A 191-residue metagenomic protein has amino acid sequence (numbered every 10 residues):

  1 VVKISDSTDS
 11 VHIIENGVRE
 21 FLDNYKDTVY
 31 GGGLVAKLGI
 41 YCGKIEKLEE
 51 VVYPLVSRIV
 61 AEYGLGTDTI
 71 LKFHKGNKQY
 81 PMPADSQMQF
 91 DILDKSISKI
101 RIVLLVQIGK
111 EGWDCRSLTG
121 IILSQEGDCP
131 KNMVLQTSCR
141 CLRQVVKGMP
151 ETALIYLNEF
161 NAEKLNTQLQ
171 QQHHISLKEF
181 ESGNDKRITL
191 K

Functional and structural regions predicted by a protein language model:
S5-D114, D128: Conserved C-terminal RecA-like helicase domain
D68-T69, L177-E179: Short secondary-structure junctions
G76-L177: Conserved RecA-like P-loop NTPase helicase motor core
G183: Residues forming the flavin
K186-K191: The feature captures the C-terminal accessory region of ATP-dependent helicases and related nucleic-acid translocases
